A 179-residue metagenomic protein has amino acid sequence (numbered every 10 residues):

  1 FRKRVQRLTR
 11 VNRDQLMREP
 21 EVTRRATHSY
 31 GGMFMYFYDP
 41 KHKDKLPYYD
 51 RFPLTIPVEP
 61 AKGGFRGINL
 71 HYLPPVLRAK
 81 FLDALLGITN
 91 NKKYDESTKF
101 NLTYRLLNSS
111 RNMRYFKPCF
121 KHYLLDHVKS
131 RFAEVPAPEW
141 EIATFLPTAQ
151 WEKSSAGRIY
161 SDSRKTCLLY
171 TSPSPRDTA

Functional and structural regions predicted by a protein language model:
F1-Y30: Mixed-charge, Lys/Arg-rich low-complexity intrinsically disordered regions
R25-K45: Short coil-to-beta transition motif at edge beta-strands of beta-rich domains
P47-P60: Short beta-strand-centered aromatic/proline hotspots
V58-L82: Basic/aromatic-rich interaction segments and small domains that mediate binding to polyanionic partners
L82-L146: Low-complexity, serine/threonine/proline-enriched polar segments
T144-L146, Q150-K153, G157-S163: Edge beta-strand at a domain terminus
Y170-D177: Conserved small/polar residues in nucleotide/adenosyl-binding loops
